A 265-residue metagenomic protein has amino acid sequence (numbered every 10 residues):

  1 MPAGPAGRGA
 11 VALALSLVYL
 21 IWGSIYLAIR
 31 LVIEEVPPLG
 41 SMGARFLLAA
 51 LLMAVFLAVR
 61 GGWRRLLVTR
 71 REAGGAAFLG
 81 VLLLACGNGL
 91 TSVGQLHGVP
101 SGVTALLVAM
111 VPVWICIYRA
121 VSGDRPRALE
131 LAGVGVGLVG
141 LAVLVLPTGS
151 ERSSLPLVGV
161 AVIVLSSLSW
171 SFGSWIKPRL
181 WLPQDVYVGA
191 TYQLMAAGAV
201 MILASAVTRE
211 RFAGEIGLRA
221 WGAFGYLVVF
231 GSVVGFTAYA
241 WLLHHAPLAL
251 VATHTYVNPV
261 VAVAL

Functional and structural regions predicted by a protein language model:
M1-G43, V93, R152-R179, A197-L203: Glycine-/small-residue-enriched transmembrane alpha-helix faces in small-molecule transporters and effluxers
I21, I25-Y26, A54-V108, V143 (+1 more regions): Specific transmembrane alpha-helical segments of multi-pass solute transporters/efflux pumps, especially DMT/EamA
L27-P38, R64-L66, S92-H97, V143-L157 (+1 more regions): Membrane-interface helix termini and inter-helical loops of multi-pass transporters
G40-L51, L83, N88-R125, S166 (+1 more regions): Specific alpha-helical transmembrane segments that line the substrate/conduction pathway and gating interfaces
M42-A44, V103-M110, I176-A199, V228-L265: Helix-helix packing/entry segments at the starts of transmembrane helices
M53, L79, M110, P126-T148 (+4 more regions): Hydrophobic transmembrane alpha-helices of multi-pass small-molecule transport proteins
M53, W114-V121, V134, R152-R209 (+2 more regions): Transmembrane alpha-helical segments that form core, pore/gating elements of small-molecule transporters/exporters
L67-G74, G102-V108, A120-V143, S153-G159 (+2 more regions): Loop-to-transmembrane alpha-helix entry segments
